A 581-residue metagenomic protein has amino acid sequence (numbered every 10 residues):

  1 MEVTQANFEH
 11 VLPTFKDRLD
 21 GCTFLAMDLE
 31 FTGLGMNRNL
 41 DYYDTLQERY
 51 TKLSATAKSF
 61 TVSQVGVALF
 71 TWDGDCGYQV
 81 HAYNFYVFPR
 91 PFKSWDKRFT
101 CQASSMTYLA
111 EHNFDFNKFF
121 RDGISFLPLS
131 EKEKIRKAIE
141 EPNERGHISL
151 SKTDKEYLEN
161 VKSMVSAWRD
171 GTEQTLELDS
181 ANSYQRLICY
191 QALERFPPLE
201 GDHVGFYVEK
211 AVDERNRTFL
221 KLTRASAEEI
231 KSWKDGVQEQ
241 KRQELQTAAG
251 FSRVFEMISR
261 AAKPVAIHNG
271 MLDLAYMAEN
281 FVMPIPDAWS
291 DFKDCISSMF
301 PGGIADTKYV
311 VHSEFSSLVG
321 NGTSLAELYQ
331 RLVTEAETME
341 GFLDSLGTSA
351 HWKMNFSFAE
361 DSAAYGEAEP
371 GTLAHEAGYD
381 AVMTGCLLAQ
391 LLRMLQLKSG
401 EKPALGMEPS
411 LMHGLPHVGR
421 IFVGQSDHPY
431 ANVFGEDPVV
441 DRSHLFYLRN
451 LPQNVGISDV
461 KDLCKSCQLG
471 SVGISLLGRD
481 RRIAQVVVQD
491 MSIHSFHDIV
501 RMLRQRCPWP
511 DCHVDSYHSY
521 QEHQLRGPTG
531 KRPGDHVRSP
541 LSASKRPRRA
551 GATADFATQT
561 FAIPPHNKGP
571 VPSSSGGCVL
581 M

Functional and structural regions predicted by a protein language model:
V3-A68: Entry/capping segment at the start of metal-dependent catalytic domains with acidic active-site entry clusters
N37-L46, S59-V440, H497, W509-H513 (+3 more regions): Metal-dependent phosphoesterase core characteristic of DEDDh/y 3'-5' exonuclease domains
A225-E229, C507-A562: Low-complexity RS/RG/RGG-rich segments used by eukaryotic RNA-binding proteins and nuclear co-regulators for mRNP
N432-P452, V460: Short glycine-/aliphatic-rich beta-strand segments at the starts of folded cytosolic domains
D441, Q453, L469-R479, C507 (+1 more regions): Beta-rich interaction modules in large eukaryotic scaffold/regulatory proteins
L448, C464, R482-F496: Conserved RNP beta-strands of RNA recognition motif
L448-L477, I499-R506: Short alpha-helical elements within RNA-binding folds
K568-M581: Short acidic, low-complexity intrinsically disordered linear motifs used for protein-protein interactions
